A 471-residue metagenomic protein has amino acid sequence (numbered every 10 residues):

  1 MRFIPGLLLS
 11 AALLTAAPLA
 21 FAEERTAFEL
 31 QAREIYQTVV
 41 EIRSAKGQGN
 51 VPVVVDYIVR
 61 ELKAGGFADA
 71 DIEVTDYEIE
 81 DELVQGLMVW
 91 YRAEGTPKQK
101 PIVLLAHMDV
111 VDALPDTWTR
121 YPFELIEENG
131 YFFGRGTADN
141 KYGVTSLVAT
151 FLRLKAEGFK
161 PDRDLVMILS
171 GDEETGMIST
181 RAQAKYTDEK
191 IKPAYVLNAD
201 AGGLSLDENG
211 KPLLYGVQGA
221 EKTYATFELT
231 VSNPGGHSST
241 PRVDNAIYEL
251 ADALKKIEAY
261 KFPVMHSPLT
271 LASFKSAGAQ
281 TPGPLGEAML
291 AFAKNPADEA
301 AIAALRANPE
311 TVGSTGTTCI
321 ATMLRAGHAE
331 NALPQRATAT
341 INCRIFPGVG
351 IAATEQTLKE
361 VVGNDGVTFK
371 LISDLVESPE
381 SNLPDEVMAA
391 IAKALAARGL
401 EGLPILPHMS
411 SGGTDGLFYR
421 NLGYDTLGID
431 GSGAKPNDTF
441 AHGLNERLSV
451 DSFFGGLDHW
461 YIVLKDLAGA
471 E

Functional and structural regions predicted by a protein language model:
M1-L8: Bacterial N-terminal signal peptides that target proteins for export
L9-S10, A20: Cleavable N-terminal signal peptides
A16-A17: N-terminal signal peptide c-region/cleavage motif recognized by signal peptidases
F21-G49, K63-A68, L114-T117, E221-Y224: N-terminal hydrophobic or amphipathic helices/low-complexity stretches enriched in small/hydrophobic/Pro/Gly
A45-Q99, F123-I126: A non-catalytic alpha/beta surface segment that caps or lines the substrate-entry region of metallo-dependent hydrolase
E80, P97-Q99, L204-L206, P263-H328 (+5 more regions): An extended, acidic, His-containing surface patch that forms the Zn2+-binding/catalytic region of metallohydrolases
P97-L169: Active-site metal-coordination/substrate-binding segment of hydrolases, especially metallo-dependent peptidases
D162-A246: Histidine/acidic-residue-rich, glycine-tolerant segments that coordinate divalent metal ions
